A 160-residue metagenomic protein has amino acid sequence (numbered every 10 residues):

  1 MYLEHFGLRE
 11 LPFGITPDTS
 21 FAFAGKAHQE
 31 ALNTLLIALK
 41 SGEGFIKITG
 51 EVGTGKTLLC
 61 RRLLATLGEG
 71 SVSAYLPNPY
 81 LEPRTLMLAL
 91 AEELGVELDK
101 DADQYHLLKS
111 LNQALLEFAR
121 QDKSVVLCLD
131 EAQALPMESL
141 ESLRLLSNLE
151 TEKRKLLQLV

Functional and structural regions predicted by a protein language model:
M1-S41: A short, basic N-terminal segment
L11, G70-V72, L81-A102: Conserved NTP-binding/hydrolysis module of P-loop NTPases
T16-T19, G42-G44, G68-V72, D122-S124 (+2 more regions): Short glycine-/polar-rich loops that comprise or flank the Walker A/P-loop and associated switch/sensor motifs
S20-K26, A74, V96-Y105: Flexible beta-alpha connector loops of hexameric P-loop NTPases
S41-R62, P79: Walker A/P-loop nucleotide-binding motif
T57-S73: Walker A/P-loop
L59-L63, T85-A89, E93, S110 (+1 more regions): Alpha-helical scaffold elements adjacent to nucleotide-binding pockets in ATP/GTP-utilizing enzyme cores
E82, E97-S142, T151-Q158: Mid-core helix/loop region of P-loop NTP-binding domains shared across ATPases and GTPases
